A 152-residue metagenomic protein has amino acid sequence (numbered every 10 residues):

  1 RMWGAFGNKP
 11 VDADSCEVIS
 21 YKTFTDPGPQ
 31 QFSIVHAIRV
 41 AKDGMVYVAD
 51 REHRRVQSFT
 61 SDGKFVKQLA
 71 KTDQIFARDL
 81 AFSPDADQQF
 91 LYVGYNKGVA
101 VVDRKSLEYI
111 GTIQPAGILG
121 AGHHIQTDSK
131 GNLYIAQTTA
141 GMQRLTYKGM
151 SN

Functional and structural regions predicted by a protein language model:
R1-E17, V66-K71, I110-Q114: Beta-propeller fold detector
D12-D43, T72-Q88, G117-K130: Beta-rich, blade/repeat-based domains predominating in secreted/periplasmic proteins but also intracellular
F32, H53, N96-G98: A detector of repeated loop/turn-to-beta-strand junctions in beta-rich toroidal repeat architectures
M45-V48, Q89-V93, N132-I135: Conserved beta-propeller blade signature
R51, Y95-N96, T138-T139: Short loop/turn segments immediately following the C-termini of beta-strands
T60-K64, D103-L107, T146-M150: Short loop/turn segments that connect beta-strands within beta-propeller blades
L119-N152: Blade-level signature of beta-propeller repeat domains, shared across WD40, Kelch, NHL, RCC1 and BNR/Asp-box propellers
